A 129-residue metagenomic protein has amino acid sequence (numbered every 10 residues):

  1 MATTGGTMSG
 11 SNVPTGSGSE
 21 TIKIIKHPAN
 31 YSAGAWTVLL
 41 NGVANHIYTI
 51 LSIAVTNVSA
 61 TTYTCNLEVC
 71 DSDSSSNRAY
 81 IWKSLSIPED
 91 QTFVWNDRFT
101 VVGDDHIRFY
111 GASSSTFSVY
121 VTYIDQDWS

Functional and structural regions predicted by a protein language model:
A2-H46, G111-S129: C-terminal interaction-tip segments
W36, H46-S52, T100-V102: Short, solvent-exposed loop/turn segments enriched in Ser/Thr/Gly
Y48-N57, H106-F109: A short beta-strand element within beta-rich, extracytoplasmic domains of secreted/secretory-pathway proteins
L51, T61-N66, S115-V119: Short beta-strand/loop motifs in extracellular/secreted proteins, especially within beta-sandwich accessory domains
A60-K83: Short, surface-exposed beta-strand/strand-loop-strand elements in extracellular ectodomains
L85-Q91: Short proline/glycine- and polar residue-rich coil/turn motifs
T92-R98: Exposed aromatic-hydrophobic patches
F99-S113: Noncatalytic modules at the cell exterior or secretory-pathway interfaces, chiefly beta-strand-rich lectin/adhesion
